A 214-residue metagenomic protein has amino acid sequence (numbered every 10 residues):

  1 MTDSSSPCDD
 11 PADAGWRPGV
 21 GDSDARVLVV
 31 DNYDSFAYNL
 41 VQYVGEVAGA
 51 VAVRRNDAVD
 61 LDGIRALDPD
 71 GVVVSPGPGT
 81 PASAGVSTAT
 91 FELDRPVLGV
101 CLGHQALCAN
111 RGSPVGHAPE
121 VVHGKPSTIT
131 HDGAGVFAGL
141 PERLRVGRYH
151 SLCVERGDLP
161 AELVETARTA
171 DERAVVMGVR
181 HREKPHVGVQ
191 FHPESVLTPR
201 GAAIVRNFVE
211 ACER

Functional and structural regions predicted by a protein language model:
M1-V86, P199, V205-R214: N-terminal beta1-alpha1 cap of cysteine-dependent amidohydrolase-like domains
A50-V53, V115, E165: Generic structural signal for residues in well-ordered beta-strands
P69-A138: Cysteine-nucleophile active-site neighborhood
P96-L98, P114, R145, V164 (+1 more regions): Proline-centered loop/turn at the N-terminus of a beta-strand
C101, H150, H192: Histidine-centered divalent metal-coordination motifs
G133-E183: Catalytic beta-strand/loop cores that center a nucleophilic Ser/Cys/Thr and support acyl-enzyme chemistry
A170-R214: A glycine-centered loop/beta-turn motif at secondary-structure junctions
